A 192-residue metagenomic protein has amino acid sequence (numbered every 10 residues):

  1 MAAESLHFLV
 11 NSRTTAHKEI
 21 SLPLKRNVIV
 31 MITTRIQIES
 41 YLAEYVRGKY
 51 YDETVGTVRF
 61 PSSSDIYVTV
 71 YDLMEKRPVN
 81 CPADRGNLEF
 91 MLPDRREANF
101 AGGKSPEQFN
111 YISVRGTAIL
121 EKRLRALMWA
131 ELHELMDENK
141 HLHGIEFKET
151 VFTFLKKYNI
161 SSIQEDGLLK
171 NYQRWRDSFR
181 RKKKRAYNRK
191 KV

Functional and structural regions predicted by a protein language model:
M1-I112: Long, low-complexity interaction regions most often at the N-terminus
N110-W129: Basic, short loop/linker segments at the boundary and entry of helix-turn-helix/winged-helix-like folds
R123-L142: Positively charged, polyanion-binding regions of nucleic-acid-associated proteins
D137-Y158: Short, charged amphipathic recognition helices of the HTH superfamily and cognate SANT/SANTA-like modules
L155-G167: Short, basic interhelical loop/turn and adjoining N-cap of the next helix at nucleic-acid- or acidic-partner-contacting
N171-K184: Short, basic alpha-helical nucleic acid-contact segments in DNA-binding proteins and DNA transaction factors
A186-V192: Intrinsically disordered, low-complexity basic tails/linkers immediately adjacent to helix-turn-helix/homeobox/MYB/SANT
